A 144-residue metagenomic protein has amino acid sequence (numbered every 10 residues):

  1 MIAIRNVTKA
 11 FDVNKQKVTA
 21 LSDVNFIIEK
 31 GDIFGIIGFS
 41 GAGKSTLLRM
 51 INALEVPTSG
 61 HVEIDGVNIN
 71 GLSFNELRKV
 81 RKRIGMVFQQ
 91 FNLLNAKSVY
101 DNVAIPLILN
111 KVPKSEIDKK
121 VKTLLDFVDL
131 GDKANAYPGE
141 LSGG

Functional and structural regions predicted by a protein language model:
M1-G144: ABC family nucleotide-binding domain
